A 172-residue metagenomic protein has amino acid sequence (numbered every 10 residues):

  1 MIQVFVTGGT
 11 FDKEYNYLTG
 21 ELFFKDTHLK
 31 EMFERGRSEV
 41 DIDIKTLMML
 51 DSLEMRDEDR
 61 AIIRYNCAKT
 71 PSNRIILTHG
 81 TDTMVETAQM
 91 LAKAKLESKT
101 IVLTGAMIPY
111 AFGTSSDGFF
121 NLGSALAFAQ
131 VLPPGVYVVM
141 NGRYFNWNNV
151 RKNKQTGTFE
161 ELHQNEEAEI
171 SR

Functional and structural regions predicted by a protein language model:
M1-R172: Active-site histidine-anchored catalytic micro-motif
